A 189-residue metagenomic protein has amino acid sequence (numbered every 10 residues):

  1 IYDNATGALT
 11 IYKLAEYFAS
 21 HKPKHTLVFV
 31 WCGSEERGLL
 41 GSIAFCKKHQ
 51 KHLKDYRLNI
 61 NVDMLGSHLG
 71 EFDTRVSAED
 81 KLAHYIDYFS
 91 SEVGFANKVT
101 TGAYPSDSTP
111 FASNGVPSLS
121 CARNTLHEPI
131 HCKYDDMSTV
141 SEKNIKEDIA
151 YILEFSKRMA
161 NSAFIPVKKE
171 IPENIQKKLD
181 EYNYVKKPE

Functional and structural regions predicted by a protein language model:
I1-L39, I152: Alpha-helical metal-binding/catalytic segments enriched in His/Glu/Asp
Y2, C46, G66, H131 (+1 more regions): Generic, ordered loop/turn and secondary-structure boundary motif
D3, A19, H52, Y85 (+2 more regions): Poly-acidic low-complexity segments
N4-A8, V76-D80, T139-E142, K146: Short, conserved loop/turn and helix-capping segments at secondary-structure boundaries that abut family-defining
A8, Y12-A15, L39-C46, A83 (+3 more regions): Extracytoplasmic/secreted envelope proteins and their assembly/folding machinery, especially bacterial periplasmic
E16-P23, K47-K51, S91-F95, E154-F164: Sec-exported extracytoplasmic/periplasmic mature domains
C32-P129: Metal-dependent peptidase/peptidase-like ectodomains
Y56-N59, E71-D73, T101-P188: Active-site-adjacent mobile loop/cap segments within catalytic or ligand-binding domains
